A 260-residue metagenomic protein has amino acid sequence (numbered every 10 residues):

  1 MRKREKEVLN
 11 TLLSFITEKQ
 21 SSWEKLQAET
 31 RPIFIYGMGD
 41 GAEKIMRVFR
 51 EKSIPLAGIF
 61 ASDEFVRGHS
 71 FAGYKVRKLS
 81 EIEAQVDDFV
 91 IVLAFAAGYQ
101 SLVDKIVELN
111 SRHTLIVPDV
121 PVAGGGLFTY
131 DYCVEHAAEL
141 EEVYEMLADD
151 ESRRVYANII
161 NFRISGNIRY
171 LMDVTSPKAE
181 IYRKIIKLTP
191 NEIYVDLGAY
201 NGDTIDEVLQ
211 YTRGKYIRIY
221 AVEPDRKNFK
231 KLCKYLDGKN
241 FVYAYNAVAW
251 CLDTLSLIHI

Functional and structural regions predicted by a protein language model:
M1-Y36, D40-K52, S62-I258: Phosphate/nucleotide-binding beta-alpha loop and adjacent structural elements of enzyme active sites
I59: Active-site region of the double-stranded beta-helix
